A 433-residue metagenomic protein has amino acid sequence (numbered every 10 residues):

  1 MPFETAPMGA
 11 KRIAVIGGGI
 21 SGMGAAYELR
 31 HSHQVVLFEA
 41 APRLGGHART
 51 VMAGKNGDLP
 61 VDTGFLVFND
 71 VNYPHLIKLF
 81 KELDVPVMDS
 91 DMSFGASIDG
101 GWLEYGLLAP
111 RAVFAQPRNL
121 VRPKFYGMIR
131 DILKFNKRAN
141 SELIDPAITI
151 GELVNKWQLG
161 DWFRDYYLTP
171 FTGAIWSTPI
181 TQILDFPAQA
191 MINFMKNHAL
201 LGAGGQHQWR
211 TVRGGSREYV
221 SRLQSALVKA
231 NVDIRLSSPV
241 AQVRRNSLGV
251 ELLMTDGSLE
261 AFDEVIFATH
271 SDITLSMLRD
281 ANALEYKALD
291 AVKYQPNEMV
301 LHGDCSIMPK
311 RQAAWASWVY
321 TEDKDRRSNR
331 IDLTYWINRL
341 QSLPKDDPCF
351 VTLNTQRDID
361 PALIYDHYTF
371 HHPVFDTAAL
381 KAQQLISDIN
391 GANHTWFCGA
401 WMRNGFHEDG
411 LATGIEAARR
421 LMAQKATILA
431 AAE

Functional and structural regions predicted by a protein language model:
M1-I13, H31-S32, G54-N56, L380-Q384: Extreme N-terminal leader/targeting segments of oxidoreductases
P2, M8-G9, P239-H371: Mid-domain catalytic core of redox enzymes that form a hydrophobic substrate pocket/lid adjacent to a catalytic redox
K11-L37: N-terminal Rossmann-like FAD-binding beta1-loop-alpha1 element of flavoenzymes
R30-G54: Glycine-rich FAD pyrophosphate-binding loop
V51-I77: N-terminal glycine-rich dinucleotide-binding loop that anchors FAD/FMN and/or NAD(P) in oxidoreductases
D70-N193: Mobile amphipathic helical/loop "lid" adjacent to a hydrophobic cofactor/ligand pocket
L108, R327-E433: Conserved flavin/dinucleotide-binding core of flavoenzymes
F194-L253: Helical element adjacent to the flavin cofactor pocket in flavoenzyme catalytic cores
